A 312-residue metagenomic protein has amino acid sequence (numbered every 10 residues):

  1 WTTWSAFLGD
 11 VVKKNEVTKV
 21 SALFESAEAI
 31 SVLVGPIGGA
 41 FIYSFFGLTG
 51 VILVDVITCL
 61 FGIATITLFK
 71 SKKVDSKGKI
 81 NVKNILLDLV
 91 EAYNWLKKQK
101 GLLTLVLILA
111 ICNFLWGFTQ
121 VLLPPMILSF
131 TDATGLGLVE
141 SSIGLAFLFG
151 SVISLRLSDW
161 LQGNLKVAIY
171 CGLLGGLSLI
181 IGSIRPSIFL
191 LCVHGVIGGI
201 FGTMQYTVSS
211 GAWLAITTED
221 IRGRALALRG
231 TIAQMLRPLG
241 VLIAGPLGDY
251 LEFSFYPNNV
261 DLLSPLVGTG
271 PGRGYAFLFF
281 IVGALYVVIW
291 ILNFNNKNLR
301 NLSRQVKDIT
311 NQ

Functional and structural regions predicted by a protein language model:
W1, V32-P36, I108-Q120, R237: Conserved extracellular-gate-facing transmembrane-helix segments in secondary transporters
W1-P36: Cytoplasmic helix-loop-helix junction between adjacent transmembrane helices in 12-TM secondary transporters
W4-K13, I52-K83, S158-W160, R273-Y275 (+2 more regions): Helix-loop junctions on the cytosolic side of multi-pass membrane transporters, especially the intracellular loop
K19, L23-A29, G50, G135-L138 (+2 more regions): Residue-level recognition of specific faces of alpha-helices
L23-S31, I108, L228-A233: Hydrophobic alpha-helical segments of secondary membrane carriers
E28-I66: Helix-loop-helix hairpin linking two adjacent transmembrane segments in secondary transporters
S71-I108, T310-Q312: Juxtamembrane intracellular "pre-TM" segments in multi-pass secondary transporters
V90, K97, I111, Q120-Q312: C-terminal transmembrane bundle of multi-pass solute transporters/carriers
